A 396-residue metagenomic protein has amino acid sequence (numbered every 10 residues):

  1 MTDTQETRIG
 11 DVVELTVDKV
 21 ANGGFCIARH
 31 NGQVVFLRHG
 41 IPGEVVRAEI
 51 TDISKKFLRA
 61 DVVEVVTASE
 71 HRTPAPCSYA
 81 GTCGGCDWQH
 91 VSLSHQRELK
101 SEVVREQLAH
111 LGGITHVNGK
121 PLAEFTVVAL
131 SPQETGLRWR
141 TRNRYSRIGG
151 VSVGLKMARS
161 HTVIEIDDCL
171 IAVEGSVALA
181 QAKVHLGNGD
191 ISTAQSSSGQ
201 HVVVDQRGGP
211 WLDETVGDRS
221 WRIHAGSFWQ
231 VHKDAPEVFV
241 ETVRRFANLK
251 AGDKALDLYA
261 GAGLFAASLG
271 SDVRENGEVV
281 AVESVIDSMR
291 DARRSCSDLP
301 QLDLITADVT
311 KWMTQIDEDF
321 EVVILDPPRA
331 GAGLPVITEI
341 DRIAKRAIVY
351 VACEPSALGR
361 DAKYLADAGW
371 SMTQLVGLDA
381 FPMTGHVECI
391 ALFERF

Functional and structural regions predicted by a protein language model:
M1-Y79, S160: Terminal RNA-binding accessory module
T2-E14, N22, H185-L186, S196-F396: Rossmann-like S-adenosyl-L-methionine
V12, V45, F57-R59, R140-R144 (+4 more regions): Broad gene-expression machinery/nucleic-acid interaction feature
A28, A60-V65, T193, V203 (+1 more regions): Short beta-strand element of the conserved SAM-dependent methyltransferase core
A28, G43, C86, E354 (+1 more regions): Residue-level signal for inorganic ion chemistry
H30-N31, S54, R147-S152, A158-S160 (+2 more regions): Short acidic-glycine loop/turn motifs at beta-strand connectors
V46-A48, Y145-R147, G189-V204: Broad, structure-driven detector of short, well-ordered beta-strand segments within folded domains
V63-A75, G81-N188: Extended interfacial segments that mediate partner engagement and assembly in macromolecular machines
